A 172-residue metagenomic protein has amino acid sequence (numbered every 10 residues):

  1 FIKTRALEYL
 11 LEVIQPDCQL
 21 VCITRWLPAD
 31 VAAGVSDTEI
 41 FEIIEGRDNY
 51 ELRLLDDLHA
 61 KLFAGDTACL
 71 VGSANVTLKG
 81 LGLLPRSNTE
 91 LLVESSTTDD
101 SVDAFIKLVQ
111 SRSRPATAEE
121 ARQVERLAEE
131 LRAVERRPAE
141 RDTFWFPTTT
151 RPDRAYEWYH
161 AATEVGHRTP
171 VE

Functional and structural regions predicted by a protein language model:
F1-R47, T150-E172: Primarily the HKD phosphodiesterase
P16-A68, A74-S101: HKD-type phospholipase D/PLD-like phosphodiesterase module
L70-A155: Signature of lipid phosphatidyltransferase scaffolds
